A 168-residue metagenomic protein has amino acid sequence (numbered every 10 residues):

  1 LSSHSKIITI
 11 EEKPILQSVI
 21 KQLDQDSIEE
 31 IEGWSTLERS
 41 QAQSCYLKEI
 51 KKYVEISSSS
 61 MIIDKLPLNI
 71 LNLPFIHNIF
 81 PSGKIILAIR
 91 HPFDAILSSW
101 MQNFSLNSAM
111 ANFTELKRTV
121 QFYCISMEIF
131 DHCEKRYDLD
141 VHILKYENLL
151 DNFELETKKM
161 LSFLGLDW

Functional and structural regions predicted by a protein language model:
L1, Y46, Y123-S126: Conserved structural-core and active-site-/substrate-pathway-adjacent residues in large, well-folded domains of enzymes
S2-S3, N78: Short, well-ordered alpha-helices that flank and scaffold nucleotide-derived cofactor binding pockets
S3-E12: Post-Walker A helix-loop "phosphate-sensing" segment adjacent to the P-loop in P-loop NTPases
I15, V19-S35, E55-W168: PAPS-dependent sulfotransferase catalytic domain
A42: Core active-site phosphate/anionic-ligand binding loop and the adjoining beta-turn-alpha structural block in enzyme
